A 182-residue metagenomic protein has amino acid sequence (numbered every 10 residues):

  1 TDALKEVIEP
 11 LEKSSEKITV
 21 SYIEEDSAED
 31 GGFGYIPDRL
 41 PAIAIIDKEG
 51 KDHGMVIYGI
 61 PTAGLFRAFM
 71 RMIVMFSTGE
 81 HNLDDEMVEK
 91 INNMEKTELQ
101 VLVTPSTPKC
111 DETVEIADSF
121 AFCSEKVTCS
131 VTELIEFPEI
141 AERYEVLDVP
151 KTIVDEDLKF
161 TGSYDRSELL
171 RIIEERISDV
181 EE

Functional and structural regions predicted by a protein language model:
T1-G31, L40-A42: Oxidative protein folding and maturation machinery
T1-S14, I91-E125: Local sequence-structure signature of Cys/Sec-based thiol-disulfide redox active-site neighborhoods
S15-A28, E125-E139: Thiol-based oxidoreductase modules, predominantly thioredoxin-like and allied folds used for disulfide exchange
I23, L102-T104, T132, D155: Generic beta-strand/beta-sheet core signal
S27, D47, E89-I91, E182: Feature detects long, helix-prone N-terminal segments enriched in hydrophobes
E29-H53, R143-D155: Structural micro-motif
I45-E80, I153-E182: Non-catalytic, surface beta->alpha helical segment in thiol-disulfide oxidoreductase systems
G79-N92: Long, charged amphipathic helices and adjacent flexible linkers at domain junctions
